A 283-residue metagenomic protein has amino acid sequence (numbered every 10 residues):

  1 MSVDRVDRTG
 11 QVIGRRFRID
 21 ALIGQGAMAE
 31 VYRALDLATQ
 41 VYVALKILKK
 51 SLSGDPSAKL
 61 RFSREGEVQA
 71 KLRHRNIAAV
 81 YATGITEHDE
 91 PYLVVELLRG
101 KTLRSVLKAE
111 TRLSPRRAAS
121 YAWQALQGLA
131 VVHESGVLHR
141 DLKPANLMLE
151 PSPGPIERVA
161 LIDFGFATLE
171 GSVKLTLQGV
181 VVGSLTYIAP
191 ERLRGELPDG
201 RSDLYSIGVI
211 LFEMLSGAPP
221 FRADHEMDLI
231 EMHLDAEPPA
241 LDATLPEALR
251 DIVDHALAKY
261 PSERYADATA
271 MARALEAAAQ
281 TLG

Functional and structural regions predicted by a protein language model:
D20-G26, V31: Protein kinase glycine-rich loop
K49-K71: AlphaC helix of the eukaryotic protein kinase fold
A82-G84: A short, aromatic-enriched beta-strand patch in the conserved N-lobe beta-sheet of the protein kinase catalytic domain
H88-T102, V106: Conserved short submotifs of the Hanks-type protein kinase catalytic core that shape the nucleotide-binding pocket
Y121-A122: Activation segment signature within eukaryotic-like protein kinase domains
L126-V137: Protein kinase catalytic-loop region centered on the HRD/HxD motif
T186-G283: C-terminal lobe helix-coil module of Hanks-type protein kinase domains
